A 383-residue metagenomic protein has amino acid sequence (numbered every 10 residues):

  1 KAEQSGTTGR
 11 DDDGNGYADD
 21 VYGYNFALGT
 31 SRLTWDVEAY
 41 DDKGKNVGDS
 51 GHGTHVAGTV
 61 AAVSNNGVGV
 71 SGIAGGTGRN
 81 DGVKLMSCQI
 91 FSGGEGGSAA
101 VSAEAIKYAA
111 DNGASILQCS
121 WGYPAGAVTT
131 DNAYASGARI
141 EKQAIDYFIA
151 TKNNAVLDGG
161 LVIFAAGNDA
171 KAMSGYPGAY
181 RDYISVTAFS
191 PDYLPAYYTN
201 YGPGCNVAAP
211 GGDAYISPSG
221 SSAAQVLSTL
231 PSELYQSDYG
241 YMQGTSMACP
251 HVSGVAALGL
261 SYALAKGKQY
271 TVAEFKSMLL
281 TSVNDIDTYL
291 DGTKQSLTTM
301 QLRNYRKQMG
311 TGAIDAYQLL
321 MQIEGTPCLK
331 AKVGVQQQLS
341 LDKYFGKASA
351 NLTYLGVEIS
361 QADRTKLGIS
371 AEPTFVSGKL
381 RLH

Functional and structural regions predicted by a protein language model:
K1-R32, H52-T59, V63, L117 (+1 more regions): Acidic-leg catalytic submotif of subtilisin-like serine proteases
G6-N15, Y40-S50, T54-G82, K107-N112 (+6 more regions): Flexible, small-residue-rich helix->loop connector segments that border functional cores
D19, Y24, G29, W35-V37 (+1 more regions): Catalytic-core environment of secreted peptidases
W35-V37, D41-T54, V63-N66, N80-D182 (+2 more regions): Substrate-binding/access-modulating region of protease and related hydrolase catalytic domains
A57-A61, M86-S92, K107, S115 (+2 more regions): Hydrolase catalytic cores
G167, A313-K330, G346-L352: Secreted peptidase-domain scaffold signal
V333-R381: Surface-exposed or secretory-pathway low-complexity segments enriched in glycine-proline and Ser/Thr/acidic residues
